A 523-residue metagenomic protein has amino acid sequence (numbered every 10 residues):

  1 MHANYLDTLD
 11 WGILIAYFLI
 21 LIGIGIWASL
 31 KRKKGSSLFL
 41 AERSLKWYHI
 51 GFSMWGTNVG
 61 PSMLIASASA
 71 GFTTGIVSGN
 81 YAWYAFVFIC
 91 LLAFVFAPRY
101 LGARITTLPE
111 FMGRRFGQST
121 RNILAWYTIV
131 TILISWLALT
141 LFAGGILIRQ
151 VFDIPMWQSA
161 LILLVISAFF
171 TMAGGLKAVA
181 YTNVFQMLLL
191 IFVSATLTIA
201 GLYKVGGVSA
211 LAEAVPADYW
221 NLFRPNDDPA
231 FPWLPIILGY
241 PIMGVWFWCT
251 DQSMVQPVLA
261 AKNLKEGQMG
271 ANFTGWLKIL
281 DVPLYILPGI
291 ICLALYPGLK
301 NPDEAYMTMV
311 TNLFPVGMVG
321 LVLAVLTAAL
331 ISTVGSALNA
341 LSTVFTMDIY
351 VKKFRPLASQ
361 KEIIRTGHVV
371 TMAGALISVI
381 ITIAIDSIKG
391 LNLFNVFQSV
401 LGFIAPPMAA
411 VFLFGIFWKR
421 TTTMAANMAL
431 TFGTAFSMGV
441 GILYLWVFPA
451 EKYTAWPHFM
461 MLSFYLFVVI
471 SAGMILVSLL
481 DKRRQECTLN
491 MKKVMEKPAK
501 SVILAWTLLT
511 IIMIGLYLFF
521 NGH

Functional and structural regions predicted by a protein language model:
M1-H523: Membrane-embedded helix-loop-helix hairpins and adjacent transmembrane boundary segments in multi-pass transporters
